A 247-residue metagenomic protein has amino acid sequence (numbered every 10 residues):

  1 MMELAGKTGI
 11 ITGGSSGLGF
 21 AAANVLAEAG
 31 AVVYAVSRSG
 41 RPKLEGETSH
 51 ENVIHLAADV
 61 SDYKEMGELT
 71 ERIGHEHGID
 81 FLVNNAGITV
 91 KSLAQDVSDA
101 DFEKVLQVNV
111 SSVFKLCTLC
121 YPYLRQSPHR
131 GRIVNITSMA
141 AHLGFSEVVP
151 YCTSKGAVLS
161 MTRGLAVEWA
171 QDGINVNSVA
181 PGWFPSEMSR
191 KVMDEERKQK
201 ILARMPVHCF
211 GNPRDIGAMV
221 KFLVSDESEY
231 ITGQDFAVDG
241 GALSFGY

Functional and structural regions predicted by a protein language model:
T8, S15-S16: Conserved glycine-rich cofactor-binding loop
V83, A170, N175, I231-G233: Short, small/polar-rich loop/turn modules that mediate ligand/substrate recognition or access, typified
L93-A94, S98-L106, S189, I201: Substrate-binding pocket helix/loop in short-chain dehydrogenase/reductase
C117, S154, T162: Active-site helix of classical SDR
P122, V167-Q171, E229: Alpha-helical segment proximal to the catalytic Tyr-Lys
S138: Residue(s) in the substrate-gating loop at a strand-loop-helix junction that position the organic substrate next
L143, K221, T232-Y247: Short C-terminal tail/terminal secondary-structure segment of NAD(P)H-dependent dehydrogenase/reductase domains
